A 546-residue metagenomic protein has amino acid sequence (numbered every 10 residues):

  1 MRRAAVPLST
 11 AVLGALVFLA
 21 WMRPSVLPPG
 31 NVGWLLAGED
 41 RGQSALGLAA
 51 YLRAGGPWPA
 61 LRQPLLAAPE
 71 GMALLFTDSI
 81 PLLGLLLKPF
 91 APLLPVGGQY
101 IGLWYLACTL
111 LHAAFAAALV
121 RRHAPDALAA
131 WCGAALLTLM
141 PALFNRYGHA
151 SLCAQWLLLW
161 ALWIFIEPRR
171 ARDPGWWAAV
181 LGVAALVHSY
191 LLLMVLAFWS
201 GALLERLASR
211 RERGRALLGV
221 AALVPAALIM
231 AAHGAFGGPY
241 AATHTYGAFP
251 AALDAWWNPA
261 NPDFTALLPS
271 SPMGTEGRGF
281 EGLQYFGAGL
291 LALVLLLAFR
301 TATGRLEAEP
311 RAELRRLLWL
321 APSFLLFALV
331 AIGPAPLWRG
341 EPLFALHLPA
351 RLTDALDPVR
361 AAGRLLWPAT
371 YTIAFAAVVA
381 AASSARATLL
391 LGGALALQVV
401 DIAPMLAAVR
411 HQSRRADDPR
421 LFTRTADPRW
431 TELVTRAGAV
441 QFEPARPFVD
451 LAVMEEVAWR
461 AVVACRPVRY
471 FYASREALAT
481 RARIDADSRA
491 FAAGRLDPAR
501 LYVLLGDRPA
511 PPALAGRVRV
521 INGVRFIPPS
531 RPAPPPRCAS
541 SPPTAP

Functional and structural regions predicted by a protein language model:
M1-V32, L217-A221, L306-S323: Start-transfer (signal-anchor) and selected internal transmembrane alpha helices of multi-pass inner/ER membrane
V17-L111, M140, F144, A260-P262: Membrane-interface coil-to-helix junctions
A20-S25, G133, L139-Y147, M230-G238 (+3 more regions): Membrane-interface helix-loop junctions at the exits of transmembrane helices
G38-E39, A226-T301: Periplasmic/ER-lumenal interhelical loops and adjacent helix-loop junctions in multi-pass membrane proteins
L75-I80, Q99-T109, L136-W160, L186-Y190 (+3 more regions): Membrane-interface micro-motifs in multi-pass membrane enzymes
L106-H123, L128-P168, D173-R206, V220-I229 (+1 more regions): Membrane-embedded helix bundles of polyisoprenyl
G219-L223, L325, F375, A381-V409: Signature aromatic-anchored transmembrane alpha helix within multi-pass, membrane-resident enzymes that catalyze glycan
I402-P546: Extracytoplasmic
